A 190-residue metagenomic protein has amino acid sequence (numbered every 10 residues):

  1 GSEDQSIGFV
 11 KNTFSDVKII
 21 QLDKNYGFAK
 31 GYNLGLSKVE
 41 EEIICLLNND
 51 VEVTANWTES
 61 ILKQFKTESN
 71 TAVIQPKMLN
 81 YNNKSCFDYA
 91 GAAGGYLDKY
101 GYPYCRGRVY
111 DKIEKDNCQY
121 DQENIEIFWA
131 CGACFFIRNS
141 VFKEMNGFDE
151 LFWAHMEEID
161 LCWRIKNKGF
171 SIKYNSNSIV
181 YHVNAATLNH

Functional and structural regions predicted by a protein language model:
G1-I7, K24: A conserved acidic beta->alpha catalytic loop
I7-G8, N33, E41, A55-K66 (+1 more regions): Short alpha-helix within the catalytic core of nucleotide-sugar-dependent glycosyltransferases
L22-V39, N49: Glycine-rich, basic loop-to-helix element that forms the pyrophosphate-binding segment of sugar-nucleotide handling
Y26, V51-E52, M78, F152: Acidic metal-phosphate-binding loop of nucleotide-sugar-dependent transferases
I44: Short aromatic/hydrophobic "clamp" motif used to bind/position activated sugar donors
E52-Y102: Conserved donor NDP-sugar-binding/catalytic core segment of glycosyltransferases
G95-I127: Short, flexible, basic/aromatic active-site loop/helix in glycosyltransferases
F128-I179: A short, conserved alpha-helix in the catalytic core of glycosyltransferases
